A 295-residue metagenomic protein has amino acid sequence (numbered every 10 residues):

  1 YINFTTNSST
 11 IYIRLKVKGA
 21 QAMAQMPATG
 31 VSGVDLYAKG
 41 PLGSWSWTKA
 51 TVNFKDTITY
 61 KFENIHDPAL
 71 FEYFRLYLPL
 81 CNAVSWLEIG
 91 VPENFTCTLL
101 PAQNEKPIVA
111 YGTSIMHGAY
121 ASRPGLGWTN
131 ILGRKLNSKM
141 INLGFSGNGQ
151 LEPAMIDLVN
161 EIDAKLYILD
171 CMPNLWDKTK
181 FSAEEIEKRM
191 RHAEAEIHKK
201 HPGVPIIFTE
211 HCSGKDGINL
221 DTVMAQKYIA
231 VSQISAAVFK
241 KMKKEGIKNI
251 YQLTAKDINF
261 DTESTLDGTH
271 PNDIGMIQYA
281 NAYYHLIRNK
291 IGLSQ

Functional and structural regions predicted by a protein language model:
Y1, G127, E152, N272: Residue-level signal for threonine
Y1-P107, Y284, R288-Q295: N-terminal secretory targeting modules
I13, I141-L143, F208: A structural signal for short, well-ordered beta-strand segments and their strand-loop junctions that often border
G19, S114, S146, P173 (+1 more regions): Residue-level signal for short, function-critical loop segments
A22-A24, H117-Y120, W176-K180, I218: A generic structural signal for short coil/turn motifs at secondary-structure boundaries
D67-P68, F74-S146, P153-D163: Serine-esterase "nucleophile elbow" of acetyl-processing enzymes
P153-Q295: Alpha-helical cap/lid subdomain in secreted, periplasmic, or secretory-pathway luminal O-acyl-processing enzymes
